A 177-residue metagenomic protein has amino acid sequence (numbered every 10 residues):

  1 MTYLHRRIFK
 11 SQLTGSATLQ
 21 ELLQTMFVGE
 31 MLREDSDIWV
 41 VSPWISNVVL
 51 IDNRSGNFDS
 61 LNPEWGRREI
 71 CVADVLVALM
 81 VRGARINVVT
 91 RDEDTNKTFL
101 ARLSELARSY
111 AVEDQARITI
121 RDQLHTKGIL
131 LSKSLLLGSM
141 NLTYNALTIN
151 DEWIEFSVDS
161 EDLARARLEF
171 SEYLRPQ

Functional and structural regions predicted by a protein language model:
M1-Q177: PLD/PLD-like phosphodiesterase catalytic module centered on the HKD motif
